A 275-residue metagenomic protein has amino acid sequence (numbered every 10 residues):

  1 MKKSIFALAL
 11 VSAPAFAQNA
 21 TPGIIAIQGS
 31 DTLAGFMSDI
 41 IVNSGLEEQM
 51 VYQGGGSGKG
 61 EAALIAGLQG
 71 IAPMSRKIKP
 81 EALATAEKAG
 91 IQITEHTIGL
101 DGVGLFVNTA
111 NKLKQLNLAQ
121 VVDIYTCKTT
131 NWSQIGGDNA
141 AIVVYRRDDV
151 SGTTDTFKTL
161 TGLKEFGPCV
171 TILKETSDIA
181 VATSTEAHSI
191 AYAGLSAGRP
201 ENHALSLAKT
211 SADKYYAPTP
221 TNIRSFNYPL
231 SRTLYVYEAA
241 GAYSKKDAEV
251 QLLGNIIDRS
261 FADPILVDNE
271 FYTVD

Functional and structural regions predicted by a protein language model:
M1-A17: Gram-negative bacterial Sec-dependent N-terminal signal peptides
Q18-D275: Exported/periplasmic ABC-transporter solute-binding proteins
